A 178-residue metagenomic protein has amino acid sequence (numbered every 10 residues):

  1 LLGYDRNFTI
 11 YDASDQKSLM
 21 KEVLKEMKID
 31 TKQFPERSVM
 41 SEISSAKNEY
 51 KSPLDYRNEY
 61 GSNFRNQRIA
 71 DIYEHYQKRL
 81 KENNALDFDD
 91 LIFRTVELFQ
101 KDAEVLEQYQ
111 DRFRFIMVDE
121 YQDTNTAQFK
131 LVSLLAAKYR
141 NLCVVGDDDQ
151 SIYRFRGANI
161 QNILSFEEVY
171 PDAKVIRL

Functional and structural regions predicted by a protein language model:
L1-F115, Y139-R140, A158-N162, E168-V175: A basic/glycine-biased coupling hinge at the interface between accessory DNA-binding modules
A13, T124-N125: Generic structural signal for well-ordered secondary structure
F93-V96, E120-Y121, R154: Short, flexible loop segments at the rims of nucleotide/cofactor-binding pockets, characterized by
R112, E120-D123, D147: Walker B catalytic acidic pair
T126-L178: Conserved RecA-like helicase ATPase core segment that couples NTP binding/hydrolysis to strand translocation
